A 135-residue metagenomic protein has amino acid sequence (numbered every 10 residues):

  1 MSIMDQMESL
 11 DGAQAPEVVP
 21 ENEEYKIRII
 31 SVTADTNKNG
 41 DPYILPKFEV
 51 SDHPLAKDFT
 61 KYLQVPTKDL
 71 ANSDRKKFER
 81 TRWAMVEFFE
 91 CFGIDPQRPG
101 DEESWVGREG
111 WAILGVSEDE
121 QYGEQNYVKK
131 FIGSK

Functional and structural regions predicted by a protein language model:
M1-K135: Short beta-rich binding modules
